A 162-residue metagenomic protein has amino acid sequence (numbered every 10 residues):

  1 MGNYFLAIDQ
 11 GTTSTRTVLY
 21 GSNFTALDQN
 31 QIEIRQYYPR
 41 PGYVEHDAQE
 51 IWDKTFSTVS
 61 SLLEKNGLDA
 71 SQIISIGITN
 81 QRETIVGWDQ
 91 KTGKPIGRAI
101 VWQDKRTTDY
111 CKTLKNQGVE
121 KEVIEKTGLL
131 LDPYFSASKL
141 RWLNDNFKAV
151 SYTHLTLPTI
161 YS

Functional and structural regions predicted by a protein language model:
M1-G97, E125: N-terminal glycine/serine-rich phosphate-binding loop of ATP-dependent small-molecule kinases, especially carbohydrate
T12, T107, T159: Short, glycine/acidic-enriched loop or turn micro-motifs at the edges of active sites
D47-I51, L131-F135, L155: Catalytic cores of large soluble enzymes that bind and process phosphate-bearing ligands
F56, G87-N146: Glycine-rich phosphate-binding loop and adjoining helix at the ATP-binding site of ATP-dependent phosphoryl-transfer
S61, K65, T113, N146 (+1 more regions): Active-site catalytic microenvironments for nucleophilic, acid-base chemistry
A70-S71, I78, K121-L131, V150-L155: A short alpha-helix-loop-beta-strand transition element characteristic of N-terminal alpha/beta dinucleotide-binding
H154-S162: Single conserved hydrophobic/aromatic residue that forms the stacking wall/gate of nucleotide- or nucleobase-binding
